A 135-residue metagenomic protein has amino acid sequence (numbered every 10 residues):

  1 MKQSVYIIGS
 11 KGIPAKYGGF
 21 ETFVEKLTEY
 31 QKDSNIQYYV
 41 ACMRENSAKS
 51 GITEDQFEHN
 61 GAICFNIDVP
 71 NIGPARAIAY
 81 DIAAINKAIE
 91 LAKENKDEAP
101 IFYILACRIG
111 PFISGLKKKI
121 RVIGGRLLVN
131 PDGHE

Functional and structural regions predicted by a protein language model:
K2, I8-K16, Y30-A75: N-terminal strand-loop element at the rim of the active site of nucleotide-sugar-dependent glycosyltransferases
Q3-S4, N60, I123-L128: Short coil-to-beta-strand
S10-E25, I104-C107: A short, glycine/small-residue-rich beta-strand->loop->alpha-helix junction that serves as a flexible
F20-F23, E54-E58, Y80, L116-I120: Short, glycine/charged-enriched secondary-structure capping and boundary segments
E25, E29, D33, N86 (+1 more regions): Short, well-ordered alpha-helices that flank and scaffold nucleotide-derived cofactor binding pockets
D33-Y39, D97-E98, I123-G125: A generic structural motif
I78-K87, A99-E135: An aromatic- and histidine-rich active-site surface loop
L91-A99: Glycine-rich phosphate-binding loop signature in dinucleotide/nucleotide-binding domains
